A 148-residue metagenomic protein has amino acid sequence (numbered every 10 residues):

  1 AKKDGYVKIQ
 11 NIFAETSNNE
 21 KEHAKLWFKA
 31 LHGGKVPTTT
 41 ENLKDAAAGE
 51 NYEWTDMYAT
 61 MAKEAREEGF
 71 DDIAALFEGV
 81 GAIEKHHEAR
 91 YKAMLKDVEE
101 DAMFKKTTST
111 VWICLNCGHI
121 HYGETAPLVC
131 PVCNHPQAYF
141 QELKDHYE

Functional and structural regions predicted by a protein language model:
A1-E148: Non-heme di-metal
